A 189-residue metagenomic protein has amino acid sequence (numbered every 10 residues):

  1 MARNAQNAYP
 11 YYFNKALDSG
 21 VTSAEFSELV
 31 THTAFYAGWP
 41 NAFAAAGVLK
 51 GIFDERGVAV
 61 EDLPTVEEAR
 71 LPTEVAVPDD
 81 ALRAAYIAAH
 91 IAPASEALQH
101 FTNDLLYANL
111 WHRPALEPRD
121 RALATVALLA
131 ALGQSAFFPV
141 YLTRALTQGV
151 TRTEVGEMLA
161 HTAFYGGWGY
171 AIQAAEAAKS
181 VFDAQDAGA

Functional and structural regions predicted by a protein language model:
M1, Y9, L29-V30, D120-L129 (+1 more regions): Short, structured motif recognition centered on aromatic/hydrophobic residues
M1-A5, D18-S19: Alpha-helix C-terminal capping segments
A5-Y9, L132-F138, F164, W168-I172: Short loop/beta submotifs within extracellular cysteine-rich repeat domains
N7-A8, S23, T33-Y36: Structured binding/interaction patches within domain cores
P10, N14-D18, N41-R119, P139-Q148 (+1 more regions): Acidic, glycine/proline-rich low-complexity segments that act as flexible tails and inter-domain linkers
G20-S27, E117, G149-T153: Helix N-cap / loop-to-helix initiation motif
E28, H32-P40, W168: Substrate/cofactor-recognition hotspot
P139, Q148, T153-T162: Extended hydrophobic/aromatic segments used for targeting, binding, or gating
